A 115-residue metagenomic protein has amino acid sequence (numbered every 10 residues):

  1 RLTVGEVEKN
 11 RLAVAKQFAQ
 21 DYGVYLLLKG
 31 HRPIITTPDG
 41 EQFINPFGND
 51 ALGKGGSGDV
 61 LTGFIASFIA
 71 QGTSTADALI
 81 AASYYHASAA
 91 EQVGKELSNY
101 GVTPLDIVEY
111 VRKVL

Functional and structural regions predicted by a protein language model:
R1-I44: Glycine-rich phosphate/dinucleotide-binding loop and adjoining beta-alpha-beta core of small-molecule
V4-R11, G72-I80, S98-V102: Short, charged, surface-exposed loops that flank catalytic or proteolytic processing sites
N10-V14, F18, L27, H31 (+3 more regions): General structural feature for long, well-ordered alpha-helical segments within catalytic domains of soluble enzymes
Q17, D21, G63-S67, A81-Y84 (+1 more regions): Alpha-helical scaffold segments in soluble metabolic enzymes
R32-P33, N49-A51, S83-A87: Acidic, glycine-rich active-site loops and adjacent beta-strand->loop/helix elements that engage anionic groups
F43-G55: Short pre-catalytic strand/loop immediately N-terminal to key active-site residues, enriched for Gly-Thr
K54-Y85: Short, small-residue alpha-helix embedded
S88-L115: Charged C-terminal helix
